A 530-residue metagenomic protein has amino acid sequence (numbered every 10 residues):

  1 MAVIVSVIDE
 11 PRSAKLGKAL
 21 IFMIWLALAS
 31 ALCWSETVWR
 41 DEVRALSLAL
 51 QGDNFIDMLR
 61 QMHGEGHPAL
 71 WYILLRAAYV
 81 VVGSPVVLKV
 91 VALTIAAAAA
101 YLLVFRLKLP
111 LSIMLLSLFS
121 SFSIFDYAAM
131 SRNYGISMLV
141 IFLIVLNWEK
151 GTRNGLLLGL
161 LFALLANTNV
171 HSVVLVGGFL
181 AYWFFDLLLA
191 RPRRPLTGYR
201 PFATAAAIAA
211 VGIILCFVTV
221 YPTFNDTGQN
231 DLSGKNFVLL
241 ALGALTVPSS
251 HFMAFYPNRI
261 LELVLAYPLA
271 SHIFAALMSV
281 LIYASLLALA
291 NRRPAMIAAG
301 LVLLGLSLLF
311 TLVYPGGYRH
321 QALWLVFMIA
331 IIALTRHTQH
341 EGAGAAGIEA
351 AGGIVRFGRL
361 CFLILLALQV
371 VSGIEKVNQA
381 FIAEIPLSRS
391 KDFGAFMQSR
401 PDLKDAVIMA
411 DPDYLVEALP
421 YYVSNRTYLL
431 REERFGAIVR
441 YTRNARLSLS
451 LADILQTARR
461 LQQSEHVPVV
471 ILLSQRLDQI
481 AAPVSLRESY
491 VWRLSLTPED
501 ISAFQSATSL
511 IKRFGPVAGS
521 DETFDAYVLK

Functional and structural regions predicted by a protein language model:
A2-V7, K150, L175-A210: Perimembrane helix-loop-helix junctions
A27-A29, S123-Y127, F142-L143, G155-A181 (+1 more regions): Membrane-interface alpha helices of multi-pass inner-membrane proteins
L46-L50, N54-V90, E417: Short hydrophobic/aromatic helix or loop-helix immediately within or flanking a transmembrane segment in polytopic
V90-L115, I282-L286: Transmembrane-helix motifs of polytopic, lipid-linked glycan transferases
A129-G135: Short acidic/glycine- and proline-prone juxtamembrane loop motifs at membrane-interface regions of multi-pass membrane
F142-L157, L187-L189: Membrane-interface transmembrane helices that cradle and orient dolichyl/undecaprenyl
A206-A207, S279-V280, L304, H340-K376: Signature aromatic-anchored transmembrane alpha helix within multi-pass, membrane-resident enzymes that catalyze glycan
N425-K530: Luminal/periplasmic acceptor-recognition loop/helix of membrane-associated glycosyltransferases
